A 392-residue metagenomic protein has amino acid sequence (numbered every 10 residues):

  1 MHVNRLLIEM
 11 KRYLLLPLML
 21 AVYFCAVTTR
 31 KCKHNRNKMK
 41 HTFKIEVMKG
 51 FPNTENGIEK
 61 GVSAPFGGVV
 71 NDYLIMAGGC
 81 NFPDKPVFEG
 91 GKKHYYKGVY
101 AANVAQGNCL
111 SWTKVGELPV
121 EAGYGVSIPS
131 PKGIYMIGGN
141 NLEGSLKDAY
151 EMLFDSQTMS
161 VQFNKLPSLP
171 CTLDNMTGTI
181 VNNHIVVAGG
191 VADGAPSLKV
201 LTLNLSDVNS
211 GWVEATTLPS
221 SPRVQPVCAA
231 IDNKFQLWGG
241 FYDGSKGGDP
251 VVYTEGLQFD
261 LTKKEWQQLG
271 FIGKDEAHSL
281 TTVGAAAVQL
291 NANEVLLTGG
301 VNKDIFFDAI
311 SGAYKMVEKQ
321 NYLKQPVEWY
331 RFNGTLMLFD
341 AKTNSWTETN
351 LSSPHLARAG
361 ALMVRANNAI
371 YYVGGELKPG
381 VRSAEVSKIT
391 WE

Functional and structural regions predicted by a protein language model:
M1-M39: Bacterial Sec-dependent N-terminal signal peptides
K33-E392: Kelch-like beta-propeller repeat domains
